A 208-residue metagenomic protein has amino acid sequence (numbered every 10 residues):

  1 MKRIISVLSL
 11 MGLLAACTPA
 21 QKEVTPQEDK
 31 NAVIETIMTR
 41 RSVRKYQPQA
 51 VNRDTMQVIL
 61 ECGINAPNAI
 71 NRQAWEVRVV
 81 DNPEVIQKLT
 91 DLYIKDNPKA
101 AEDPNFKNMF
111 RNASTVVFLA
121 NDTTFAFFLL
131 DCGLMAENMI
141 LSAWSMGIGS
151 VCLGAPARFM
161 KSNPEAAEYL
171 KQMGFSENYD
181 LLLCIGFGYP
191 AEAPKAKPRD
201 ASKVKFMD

Functional and structural regions predicted by a protein language model:
K2-L8: Sec-dependent signal peptide recognition, specifically the positively charged N-region followed immediately by
C17-D208: Acidic, surface-exposed loops and disordered segments
